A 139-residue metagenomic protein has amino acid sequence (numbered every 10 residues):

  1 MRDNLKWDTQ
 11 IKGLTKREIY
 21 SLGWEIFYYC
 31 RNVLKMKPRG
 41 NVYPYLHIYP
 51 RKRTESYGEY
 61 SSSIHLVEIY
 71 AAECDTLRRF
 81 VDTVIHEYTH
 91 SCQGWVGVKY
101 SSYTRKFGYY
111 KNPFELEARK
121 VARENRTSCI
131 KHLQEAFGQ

Functional and structural regions predicted by a protein language model:
R2-K12, E18, R123-Q139: Charged phosphate-binding loop/patch that engages nucleotide di/tri-phosphates or the phosphate backbone of nucleic
L5-D8, H65-A71: Short, aliphatic-rich beta-strand segments
T15-N41: Zn2+-dependent metallopeptidase catalytic core
N32-N41, V98, C129-A136: Surface-exposed helix-capping loop/turn segments at secondary-structure junctions
G40-N41, Y45-L66, D75-R78: Catalytic zinc-binding patch centered on the HExxH motif and its immediate surroundings that defines zinc-dependent
V67-V84, G108-Y110: Short pre-active-site segment immediately N-terminal to the catalytic Zn-binding motif
R78-R79, Q93-A122, K131-Q134, G138: Post-HEXXH active-site segment of zinc metalloproteases
T83, E87-W95: Catalytic glutamate of the conserved HExxH
